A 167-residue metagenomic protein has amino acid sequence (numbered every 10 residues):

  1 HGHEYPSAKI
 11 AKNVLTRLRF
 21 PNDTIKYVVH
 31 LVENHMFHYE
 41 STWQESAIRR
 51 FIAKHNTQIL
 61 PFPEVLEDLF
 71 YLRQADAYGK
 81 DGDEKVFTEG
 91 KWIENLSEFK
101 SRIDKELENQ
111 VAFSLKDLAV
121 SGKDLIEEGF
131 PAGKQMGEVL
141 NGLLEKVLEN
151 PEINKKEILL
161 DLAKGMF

Functional and structural regions predicted by a protein language model:
H1-K91: Divalent metal-dependent catalytic cores for phosphoryl transfer on phosphate-bearing substrates
A11-R17, K80-F167: Charged substrate- and nucleic-acid-binding regions of tRNA-handling and nucleotidyl-transfer enzymes, centered on
